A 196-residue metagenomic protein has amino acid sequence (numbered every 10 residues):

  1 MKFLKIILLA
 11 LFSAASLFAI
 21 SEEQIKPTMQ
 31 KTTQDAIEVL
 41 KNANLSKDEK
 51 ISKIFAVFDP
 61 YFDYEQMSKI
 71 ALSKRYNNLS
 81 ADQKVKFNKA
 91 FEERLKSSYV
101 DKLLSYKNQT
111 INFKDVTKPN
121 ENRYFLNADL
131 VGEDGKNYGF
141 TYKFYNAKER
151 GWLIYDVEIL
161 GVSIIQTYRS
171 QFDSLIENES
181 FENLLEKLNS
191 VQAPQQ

Functional and structural regions predicted by a protein language model:
K2-A10: Sec-dependent signal peptide recognition, specifically the positively charged N-region followed immediately by
A15-S21: Sec/Tat signal peptide C-region and signal peptidase I cleavage site
E22-L103: Early exported N-terminus immediately downstream of N-terminal targeting peptides
E93-R94, G132, G161-I164: Solvent-exposed loop/turn segments at secondary-structure junctions within structured extracellular/periplasmic domains
S97-Y138, V191-Q196: Surface-exposed, charged secondary-structure patches
G139, K143-Q166: Short beta-strand edge/turn micro-motifs at domain boundaries
D156-Q196: Low-complexity, intrinsically disordered terminal/linker segments enriched in charged and Gly/Pro repeats
